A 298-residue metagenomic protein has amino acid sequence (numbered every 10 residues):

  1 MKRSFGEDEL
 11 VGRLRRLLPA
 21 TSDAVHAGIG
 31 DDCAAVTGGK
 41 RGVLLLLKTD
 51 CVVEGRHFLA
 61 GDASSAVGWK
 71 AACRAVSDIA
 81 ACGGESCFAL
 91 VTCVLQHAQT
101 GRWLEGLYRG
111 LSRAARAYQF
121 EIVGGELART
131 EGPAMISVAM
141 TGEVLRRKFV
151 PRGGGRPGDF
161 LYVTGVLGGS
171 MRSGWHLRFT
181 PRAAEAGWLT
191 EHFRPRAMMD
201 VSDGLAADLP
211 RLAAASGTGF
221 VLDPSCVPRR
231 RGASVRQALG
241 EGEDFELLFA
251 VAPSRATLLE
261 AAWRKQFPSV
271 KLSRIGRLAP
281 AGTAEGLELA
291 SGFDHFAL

Functional and structural regions predicted by a protein language model:
M1-A63, C82, V91, R109-A115 (+1 more regions): Extreme N-terminal cap/leader segments of soluble proteins
K2, A261-L298: Acidic, Ser/Thr/Pro-rich beta/coil linker or hinge segments at domain junctions
D23-V25, A34-T37, L111-S112, V123-R129 (+5 more regions): A generic local secondary-structure boundary/capping motif
A35, A75, G83, I122 (+4 more regions): Residue-level signal for inorganic ion chemistry
K40, L45, V52, E85-M171 (+1 more regions): Glycine-rich anion-binding loops of enzyme active sites
S64-F88, G106-A117, A207-L212: Small-aliphatic-rich amphipathic alpha-helix that forms the alpha element of a beta-alpha
A98, L177-D244, G282, A290: Active-site-proximal betaalpha loop/short-helix elements that scaffold phosphoryl/nucleotidyl transfer chemistry
A250-T257: Helix N-cap motif at beta-to-alpha junctions
